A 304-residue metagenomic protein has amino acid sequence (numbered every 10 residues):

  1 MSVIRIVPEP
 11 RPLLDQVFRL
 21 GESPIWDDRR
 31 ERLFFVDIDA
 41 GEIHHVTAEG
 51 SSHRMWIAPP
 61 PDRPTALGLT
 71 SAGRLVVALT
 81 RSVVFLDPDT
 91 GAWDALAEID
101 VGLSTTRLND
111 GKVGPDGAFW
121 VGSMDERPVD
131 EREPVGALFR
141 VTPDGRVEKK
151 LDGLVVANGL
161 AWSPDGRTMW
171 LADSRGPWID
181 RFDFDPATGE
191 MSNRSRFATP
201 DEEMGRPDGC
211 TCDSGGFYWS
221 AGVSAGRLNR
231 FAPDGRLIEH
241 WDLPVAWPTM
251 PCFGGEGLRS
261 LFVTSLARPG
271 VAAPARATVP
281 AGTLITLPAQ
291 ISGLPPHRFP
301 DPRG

Functional and structural regions predicted by a protein language model:
S2-F18, T47-S51, A97, R194-S195 (+2 more regions): A short helix->beta-strand "capping" segment at the edge of beta-propeller domains
E9-D15, S51-A58, D94-V101, R146-D152 (+2 more regions): A short beta-strand motif characteristic of beta-propeller blades
Q16-R30, P59-V76, G102-A118, K150-T168 (+3 more regions): Beta-rich, blade/repeat-based domains predominating in secreted/periplasmic proteins but also intracellular
D27-D28, L33-D39, L75-R81, F119-R132 (+3 more regions): Conserved beta-strand positions in repeat-built beta-propeller and related beta-rich domains
E42-H44, S82-V84, G136-F139, W178-D180 (+2 more regions): A short loop-to-beta-strand structural motif that recurs across blades of beta-propeller domains
W178, F182, T199-R236: Loop/turn-rich, solvent-exposed surfaces of beta-rich toroidal or solenoidal domains
F182-E190, A289-L294: Short loop/turn segments immediately following beta-strands, especially the blade-tip and inter-blade linker loops
C252-G304: Blade-level signature of beta-propeller repeat domains, shared across WD40, Kelch, NHL, RCC1 and BNR/Asp-box propellers
